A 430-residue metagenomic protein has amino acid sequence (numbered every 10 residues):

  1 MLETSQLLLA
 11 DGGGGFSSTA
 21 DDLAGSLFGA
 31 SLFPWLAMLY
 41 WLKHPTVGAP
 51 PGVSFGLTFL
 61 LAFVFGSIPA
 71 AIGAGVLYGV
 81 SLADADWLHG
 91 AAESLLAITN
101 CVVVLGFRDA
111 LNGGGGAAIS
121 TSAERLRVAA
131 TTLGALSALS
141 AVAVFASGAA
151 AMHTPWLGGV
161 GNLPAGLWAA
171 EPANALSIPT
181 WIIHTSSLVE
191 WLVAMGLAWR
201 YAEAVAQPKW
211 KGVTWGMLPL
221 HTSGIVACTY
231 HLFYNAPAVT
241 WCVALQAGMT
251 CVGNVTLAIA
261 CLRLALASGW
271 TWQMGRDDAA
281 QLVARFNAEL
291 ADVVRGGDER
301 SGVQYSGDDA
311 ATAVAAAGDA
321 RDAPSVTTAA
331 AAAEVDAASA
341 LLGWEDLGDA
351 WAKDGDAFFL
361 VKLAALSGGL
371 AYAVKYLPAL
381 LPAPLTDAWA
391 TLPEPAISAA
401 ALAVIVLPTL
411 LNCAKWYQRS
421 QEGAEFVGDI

Functional and structural regions predicted by a protein language model:
M1-I430: N-terminal plastid-targeting presequences
